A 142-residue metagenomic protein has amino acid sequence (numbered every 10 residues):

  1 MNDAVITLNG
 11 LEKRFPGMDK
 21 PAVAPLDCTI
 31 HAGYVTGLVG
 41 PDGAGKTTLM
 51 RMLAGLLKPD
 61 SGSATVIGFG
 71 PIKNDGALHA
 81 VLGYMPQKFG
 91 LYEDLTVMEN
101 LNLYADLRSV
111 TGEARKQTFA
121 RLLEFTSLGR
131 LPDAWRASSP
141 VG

Functional and structural regions predicted by a protein language model:
M1-L8, E12-P25, N74-D75: A short, flexible loop at the N-terminus of ABC-type nucleotide-binding domains that lies
D19, E124, P132-R136: Signature (C-motif/LSGGQ) region and adjacent switch/coupling loops of ABC-type ATPase nucleotide-binding domains
P41-G45: Walker A (P-loop) phosphate-binding loop of ABC-type ATPase nucleotide-binding domains
A54: Helix-to-loop junction immediately C-terminal to a conserved catalytic motif
G62-K73, A77-L78: Conserved ABC transporter NBD signature motif
N102, D106, E113-L131: Conserved ABC ATPase "signature" region
